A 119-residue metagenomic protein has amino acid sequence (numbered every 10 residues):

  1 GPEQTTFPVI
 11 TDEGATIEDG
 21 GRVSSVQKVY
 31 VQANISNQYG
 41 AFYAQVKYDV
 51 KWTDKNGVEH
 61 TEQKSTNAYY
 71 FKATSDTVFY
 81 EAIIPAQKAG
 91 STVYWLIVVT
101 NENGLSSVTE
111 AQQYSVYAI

Functional and structural regions predicted by a protein language model:
G1-I119: Glycan-association/targeting regions that enable binding to alpha-glucans and other polysaccharides
